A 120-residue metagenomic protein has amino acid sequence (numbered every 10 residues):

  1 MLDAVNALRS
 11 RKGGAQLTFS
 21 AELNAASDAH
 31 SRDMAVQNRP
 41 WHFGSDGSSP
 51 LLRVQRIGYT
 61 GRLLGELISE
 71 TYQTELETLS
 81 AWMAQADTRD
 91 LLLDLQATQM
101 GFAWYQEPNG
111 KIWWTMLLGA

Functional and structural regions predicted by a protein language model:
M1-L51, Q55, Q96, M100: Short, well-ordered surface patches within globular domains
S49-A120: A well-ordered secondary-structure block
